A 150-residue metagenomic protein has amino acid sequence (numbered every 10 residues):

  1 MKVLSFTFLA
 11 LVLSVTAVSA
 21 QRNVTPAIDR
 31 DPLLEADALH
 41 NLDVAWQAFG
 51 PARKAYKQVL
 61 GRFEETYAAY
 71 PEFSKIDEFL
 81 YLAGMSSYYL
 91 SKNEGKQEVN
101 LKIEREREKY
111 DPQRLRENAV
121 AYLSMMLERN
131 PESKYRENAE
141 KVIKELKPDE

Functional and structural regions predicted by a protein language model:
K2-F6, V15-E150: Acidic, polar-rich low-complexity tracts and alpha-helical solenoid repeat scaffolds
